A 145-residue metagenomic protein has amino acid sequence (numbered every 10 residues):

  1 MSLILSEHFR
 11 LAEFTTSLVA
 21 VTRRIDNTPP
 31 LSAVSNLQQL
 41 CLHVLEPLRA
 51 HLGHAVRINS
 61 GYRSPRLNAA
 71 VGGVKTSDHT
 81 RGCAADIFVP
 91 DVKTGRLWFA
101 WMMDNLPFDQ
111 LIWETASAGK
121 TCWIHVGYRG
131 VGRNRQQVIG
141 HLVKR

Functional and structural regions predicted by a protein language model:
M1-R49, H141-R145: Extracytoplasmic cell-surface/polysaccharide-interacting catalytic and binding patches
L5, L67, T76: Glycine-rich, flexible loop/turn motifs
P29-L31, V56-Y62, G95-A100: N-terminal start-of-chain detector that recognizes signal peptides and the immediate post-cleavage beginning
L45-G72: Extended, low-complexity, intrinsically disordered C-terminal regulatory tails of eukaryotic serine/threonine kinases
H51-G53, T80-A84: Short connector loops at helix/strand junctions that flank enzyme active sites, especially segments positioning acidic
T76, R81, V89-R145: Catalytic cores and adjacent binding grooves of peptidoglycan-active enzymes
